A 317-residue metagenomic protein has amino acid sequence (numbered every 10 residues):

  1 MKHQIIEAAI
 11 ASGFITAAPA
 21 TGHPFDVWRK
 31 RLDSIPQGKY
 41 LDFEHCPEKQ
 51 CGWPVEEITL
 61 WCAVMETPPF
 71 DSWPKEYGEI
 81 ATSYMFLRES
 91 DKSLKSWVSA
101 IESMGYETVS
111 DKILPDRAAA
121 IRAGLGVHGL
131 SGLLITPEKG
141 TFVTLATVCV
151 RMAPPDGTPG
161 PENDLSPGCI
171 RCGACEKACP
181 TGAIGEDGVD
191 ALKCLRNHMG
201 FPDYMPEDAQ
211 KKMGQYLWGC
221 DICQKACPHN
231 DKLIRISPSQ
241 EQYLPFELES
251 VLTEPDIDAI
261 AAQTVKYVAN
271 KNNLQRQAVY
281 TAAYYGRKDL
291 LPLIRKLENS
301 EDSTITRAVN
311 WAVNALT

Functional and structural regions predicted by a protein language model:
M1-G168: Auxiliary alpha/beta "docking" domains used to position bulky ligands
P155-N163, P167-M205: Cys/His-clustered metal-coordination modules, chiefly Zn-binding fingers
A174-R196, M213-Q240: Iron-sulfur cluster-binding cysteine motifs and their immediate structural context in ferredoxin-like electron-transfer
L233-I234, K271-N273, K288, S303-T304: Alpha-helix N-cap/helix-start positions at coil->helix boundaries
Q242-N272: Alpha-helical adaptor scaffolds
D256-A261, R287-E298: Amphipathic alpha-helical scaffolding segments comprising HEAT/armadillo-like alpha-solenoid repeats
Y267-N270, K296-I305: Short coil turns that connect the paired helices of HEAT/ARM alpha-solenoid repeats
Q275-Y285, R307-L316: Structural detector for internal amphipathic alpha-helices that build alpha-solenoid repeat scaffolds
